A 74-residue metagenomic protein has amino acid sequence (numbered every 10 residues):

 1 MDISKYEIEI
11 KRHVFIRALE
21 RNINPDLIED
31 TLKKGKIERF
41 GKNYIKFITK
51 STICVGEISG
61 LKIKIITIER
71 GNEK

Functional and structural regions predicted by a protein language model:
M1-K74: Ribonuclease/tRNase effector modules and their secretory precursors
